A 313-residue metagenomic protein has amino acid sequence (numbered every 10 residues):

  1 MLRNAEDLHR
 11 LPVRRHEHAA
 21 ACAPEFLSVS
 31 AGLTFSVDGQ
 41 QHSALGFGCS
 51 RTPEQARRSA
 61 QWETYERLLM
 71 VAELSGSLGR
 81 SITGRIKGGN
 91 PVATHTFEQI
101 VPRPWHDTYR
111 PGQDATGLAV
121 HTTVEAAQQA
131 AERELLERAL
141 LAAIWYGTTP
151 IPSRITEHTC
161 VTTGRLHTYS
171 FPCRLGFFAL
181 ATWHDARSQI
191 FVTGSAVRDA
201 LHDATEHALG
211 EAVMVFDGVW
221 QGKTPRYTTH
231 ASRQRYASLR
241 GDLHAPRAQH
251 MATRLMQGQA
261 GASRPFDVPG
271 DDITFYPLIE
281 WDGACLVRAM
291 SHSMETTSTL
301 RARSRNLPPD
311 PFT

Functional and structural regions predicted by a protein language model:
M1-T313: Helix-biased "structured C-terminal domain" signature
